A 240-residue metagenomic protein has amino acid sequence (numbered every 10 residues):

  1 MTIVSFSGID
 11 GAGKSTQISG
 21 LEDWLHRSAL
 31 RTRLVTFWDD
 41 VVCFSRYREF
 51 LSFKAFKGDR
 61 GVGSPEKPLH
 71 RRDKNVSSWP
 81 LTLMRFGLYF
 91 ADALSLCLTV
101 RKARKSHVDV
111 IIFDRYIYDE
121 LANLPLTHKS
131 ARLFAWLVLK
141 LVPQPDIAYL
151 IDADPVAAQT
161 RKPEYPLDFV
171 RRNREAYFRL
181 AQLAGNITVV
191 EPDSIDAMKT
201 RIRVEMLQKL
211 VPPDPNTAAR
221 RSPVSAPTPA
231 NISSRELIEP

Functional and structural regions predicted by a protein language model:
F6: Hydrophobic anchor at the beta1->P-loop junction of P-loop NTPases
I9: P-loop (Walker A) phosphate-binding loop of NTP-binding proteins
A12: ATP-binding Walker
S15: Walker A/P-loop
S19-P80: N-terminal phosphate/diphosphate-binding loop that engages ATP/GTP or pyrophosphate donors across diverse enzyme folds
H70-V142: Glycine-rich phosphate-binding loop used to anchor ATP phosphates in small-molecule kinases, encompassing both
V110, R115-R179, D193: A glycine- and Lys/Arg-enriched "phosphate-lid" helix/loop adjacent to the NTP-binding pocket of small-molecule kinases
V156, T160-P240: NTP-dependent small-molecule kinase module
